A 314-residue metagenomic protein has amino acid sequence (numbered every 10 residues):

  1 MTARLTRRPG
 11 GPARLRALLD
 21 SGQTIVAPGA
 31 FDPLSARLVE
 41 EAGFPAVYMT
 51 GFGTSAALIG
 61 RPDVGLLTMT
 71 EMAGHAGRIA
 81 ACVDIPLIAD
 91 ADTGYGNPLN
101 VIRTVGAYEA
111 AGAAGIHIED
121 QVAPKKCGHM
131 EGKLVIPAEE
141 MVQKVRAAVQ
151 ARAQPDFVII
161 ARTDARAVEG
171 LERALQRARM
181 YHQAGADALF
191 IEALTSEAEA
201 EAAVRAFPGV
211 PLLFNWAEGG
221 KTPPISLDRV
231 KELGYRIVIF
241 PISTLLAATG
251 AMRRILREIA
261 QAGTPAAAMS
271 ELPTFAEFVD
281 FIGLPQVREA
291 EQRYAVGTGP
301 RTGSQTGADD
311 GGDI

Functional and structural regions predicted by a protein language model:
T6-L18, I25-F214, G220-Y235: Alpha/beta enzyme core
D20-G22, P241: Short glycine-enriched loop/turn motifs at secondary-structure junctions
T24-I25, P265: A general structural signal for well-ordered secondary-structure junctions
W216-G303, G307-I314: C-terminal alpha-helical cap/extension of soluble enzyme domains
